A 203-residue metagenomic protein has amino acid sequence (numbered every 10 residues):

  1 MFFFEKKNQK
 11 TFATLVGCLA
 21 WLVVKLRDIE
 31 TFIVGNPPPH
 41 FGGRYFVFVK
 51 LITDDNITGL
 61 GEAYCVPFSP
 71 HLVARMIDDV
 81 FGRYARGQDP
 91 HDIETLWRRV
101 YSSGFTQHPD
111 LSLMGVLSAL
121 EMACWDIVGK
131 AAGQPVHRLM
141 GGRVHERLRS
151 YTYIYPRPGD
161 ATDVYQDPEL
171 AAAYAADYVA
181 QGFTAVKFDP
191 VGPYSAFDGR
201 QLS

Functional and structural regions predicted by a protein language model:
M1-L22: Subset of Sec-pathway N-terminal targeting signals
K6-K10, K50, K187: A general lysine-centric signal
V24-I29, K130, Q134-L148: N-terminal amphipathic alpha-helix/helix-capping segment at the start of soluble metabolic enzymes
V24-P67: Structured beta-strand/loop patches that form or line metal/cofactor-binding pockets in enzymes
I52-A131: Metal- or metallocofactor-binding catalytic centers and their adjacent structured scaffolds across diverse enzyme
R147, T152-S203: Metal-dependent enolase-superfamily TIM-barrel catalytic cores that perform enediolate-based chemistry
